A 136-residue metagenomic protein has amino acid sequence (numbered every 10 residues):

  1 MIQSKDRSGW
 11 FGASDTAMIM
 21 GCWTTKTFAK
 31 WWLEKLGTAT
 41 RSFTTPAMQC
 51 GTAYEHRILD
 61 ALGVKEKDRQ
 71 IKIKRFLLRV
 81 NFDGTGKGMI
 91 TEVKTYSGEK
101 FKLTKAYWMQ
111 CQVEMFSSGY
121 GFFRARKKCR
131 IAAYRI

Functional and structural regions predicted by a protein language model:
M1-R57: Charged, glycine-rich intrinsically disordered N-terminal tails and low-complexity linkers that flank
G9-G12, G21, G37, G51 (+4 more regions): Residue-identity detector for glycine
T40-F76, Y107-M109: Nucleic-acid endo/exonuclease domains
K65-I136: Nucleic-acid nuclease catalytic cores
